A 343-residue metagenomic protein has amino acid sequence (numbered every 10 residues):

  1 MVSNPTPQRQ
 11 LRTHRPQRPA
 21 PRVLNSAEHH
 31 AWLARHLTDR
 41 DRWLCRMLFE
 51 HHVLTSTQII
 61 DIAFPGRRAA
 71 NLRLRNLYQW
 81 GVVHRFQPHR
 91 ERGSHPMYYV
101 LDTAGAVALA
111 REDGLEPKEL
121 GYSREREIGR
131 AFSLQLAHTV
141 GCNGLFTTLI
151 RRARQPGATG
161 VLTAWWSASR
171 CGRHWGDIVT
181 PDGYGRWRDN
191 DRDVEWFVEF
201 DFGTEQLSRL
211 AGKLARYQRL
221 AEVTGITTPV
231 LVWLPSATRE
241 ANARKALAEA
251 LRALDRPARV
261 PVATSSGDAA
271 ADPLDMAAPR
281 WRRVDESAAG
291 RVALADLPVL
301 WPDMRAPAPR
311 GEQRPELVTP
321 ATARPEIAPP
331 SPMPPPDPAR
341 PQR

Functional and structural regions predicted by a protein language model:
M1-G129, A321-R343: Nuclease-adjacent, charged terminal/linker segments that flank catalytic cores
V2-R18, R22-N25, H36, T204 (+2 more regions): Non-catalytic C-terminal interaction segments of nucleic acid-processing enzymes
D61, T147, R151, R219 (+1 more regions): Short, well-ordered alpha-helices that flank and scaffold nucleotide-derived cofactor binding pockets
F86-P88, A131-T139, F146-T148, R154-W196 (+1 more regions): Active-site metal-binding core of divalent-cation-utilizing nuclease and nuclease-like domains
N143, A211-A215, R244-A248: Well-ordered, non-membrane alpha-helical segments in soluble/globular domains
W165-W166, V198, V230-P235: Extended hydrophobic secondary-structure segments that form protein cores and membrane-embedded regions
L214-E222: Histidine-anchored nucleotide/phosphate-binding helix
